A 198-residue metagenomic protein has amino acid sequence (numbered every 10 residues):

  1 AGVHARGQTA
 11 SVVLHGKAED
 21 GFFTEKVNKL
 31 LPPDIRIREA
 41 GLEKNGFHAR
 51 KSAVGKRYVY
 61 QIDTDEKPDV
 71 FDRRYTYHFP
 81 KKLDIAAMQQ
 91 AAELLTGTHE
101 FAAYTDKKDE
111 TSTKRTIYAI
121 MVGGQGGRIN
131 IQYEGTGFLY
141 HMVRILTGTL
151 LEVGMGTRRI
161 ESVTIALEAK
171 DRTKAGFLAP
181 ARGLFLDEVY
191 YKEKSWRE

Functional and structural regions predicted by a protein language model:
A1-E198: Structured-RNA-binding interfaces characteristic of tRNA pseudouridine synthases
